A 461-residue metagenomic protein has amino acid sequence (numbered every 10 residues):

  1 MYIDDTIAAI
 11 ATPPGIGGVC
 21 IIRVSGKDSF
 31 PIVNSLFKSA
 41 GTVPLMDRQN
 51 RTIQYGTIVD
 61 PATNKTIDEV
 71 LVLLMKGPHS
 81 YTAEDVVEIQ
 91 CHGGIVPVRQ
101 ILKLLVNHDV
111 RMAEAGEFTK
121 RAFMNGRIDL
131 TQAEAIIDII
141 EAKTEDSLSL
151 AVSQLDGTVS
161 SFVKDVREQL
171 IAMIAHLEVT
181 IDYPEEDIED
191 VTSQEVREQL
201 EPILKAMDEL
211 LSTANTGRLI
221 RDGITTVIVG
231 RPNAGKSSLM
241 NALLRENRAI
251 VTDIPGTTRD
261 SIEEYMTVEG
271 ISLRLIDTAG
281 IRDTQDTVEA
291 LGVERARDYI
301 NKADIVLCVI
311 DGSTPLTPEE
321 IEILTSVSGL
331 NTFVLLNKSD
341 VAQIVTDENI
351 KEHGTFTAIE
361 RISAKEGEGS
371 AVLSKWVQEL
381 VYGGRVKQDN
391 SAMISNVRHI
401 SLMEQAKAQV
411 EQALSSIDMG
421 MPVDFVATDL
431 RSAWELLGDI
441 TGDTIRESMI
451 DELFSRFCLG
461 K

Functional and structural regions predicted by a protein language model:
M1-S149, S153, G157, F333: A glycine-rich (often HGG/GG-containing) alpha/beta subdomain
Y2-I10, P14, E145-T267, T284-D286 (+3 more regions): C-terminal-of-GTPase-core extension/linker across diverse P-loop GTPases
Q54-I67, V72-K76, T257-T284: Switch I (G2) and immediately adjacent beta-strands of P-loop GTPase domains
R111, S272-R274, A358: Conserved beta-strand segments of alpha/beta enzyme cores
L273, I305, F333: Short, Asp-centered acidic motifs that coordinate Mg2+ and/or phosphate in catalytic or ligand-binding sites
L275, V309, L335: Generic enzyme active-site microenvironment
E289-S313: Inter-motif core of Ras-like GTPase G domains
